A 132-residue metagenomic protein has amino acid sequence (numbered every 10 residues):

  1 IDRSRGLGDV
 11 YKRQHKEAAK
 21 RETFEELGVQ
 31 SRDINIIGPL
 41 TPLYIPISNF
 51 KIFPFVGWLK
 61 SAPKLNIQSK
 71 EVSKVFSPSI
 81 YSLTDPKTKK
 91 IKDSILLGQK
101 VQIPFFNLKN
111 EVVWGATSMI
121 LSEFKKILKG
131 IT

Functional and structural regions predicted by a protein language model:
I1-Y11: Single conserved hydrophobic/aromatic residue that forms the stacking wall/gate of nucleotide- or nucleobase-binding
D9-W114, S122-T132: Unchanged
